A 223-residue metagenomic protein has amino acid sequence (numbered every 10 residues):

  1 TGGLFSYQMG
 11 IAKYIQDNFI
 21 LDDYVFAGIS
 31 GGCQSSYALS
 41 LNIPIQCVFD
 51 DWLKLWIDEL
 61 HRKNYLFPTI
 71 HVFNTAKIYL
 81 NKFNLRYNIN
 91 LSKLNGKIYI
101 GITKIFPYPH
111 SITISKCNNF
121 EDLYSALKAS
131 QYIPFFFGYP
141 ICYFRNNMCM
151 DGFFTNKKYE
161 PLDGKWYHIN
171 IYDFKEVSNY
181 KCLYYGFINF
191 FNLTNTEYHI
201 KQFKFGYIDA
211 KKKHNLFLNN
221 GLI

Functional and structural regions predicted by a protein language model:
T1-A27, Y37-I223: Patatin-like phospholipase
G28, G32: Gly/Ala-rich beta-loop-alpha elbow adjacent to hydrolase catalytic centers
